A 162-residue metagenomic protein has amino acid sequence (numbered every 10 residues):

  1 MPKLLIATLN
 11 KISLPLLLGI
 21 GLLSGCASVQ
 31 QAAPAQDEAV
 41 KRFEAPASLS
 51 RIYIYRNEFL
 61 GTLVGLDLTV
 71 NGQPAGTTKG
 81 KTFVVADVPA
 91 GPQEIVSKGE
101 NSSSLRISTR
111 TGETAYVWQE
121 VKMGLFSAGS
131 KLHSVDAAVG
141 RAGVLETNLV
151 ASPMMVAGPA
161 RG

Functional and structural regions predicted by a protein language model:
M1-C26: Sec-dependent bacterial lipoprotein signal peptides
P2, C26-G162: Short loop/turn and low-complexity linker motifs enriched in small/turn-promoting residues
